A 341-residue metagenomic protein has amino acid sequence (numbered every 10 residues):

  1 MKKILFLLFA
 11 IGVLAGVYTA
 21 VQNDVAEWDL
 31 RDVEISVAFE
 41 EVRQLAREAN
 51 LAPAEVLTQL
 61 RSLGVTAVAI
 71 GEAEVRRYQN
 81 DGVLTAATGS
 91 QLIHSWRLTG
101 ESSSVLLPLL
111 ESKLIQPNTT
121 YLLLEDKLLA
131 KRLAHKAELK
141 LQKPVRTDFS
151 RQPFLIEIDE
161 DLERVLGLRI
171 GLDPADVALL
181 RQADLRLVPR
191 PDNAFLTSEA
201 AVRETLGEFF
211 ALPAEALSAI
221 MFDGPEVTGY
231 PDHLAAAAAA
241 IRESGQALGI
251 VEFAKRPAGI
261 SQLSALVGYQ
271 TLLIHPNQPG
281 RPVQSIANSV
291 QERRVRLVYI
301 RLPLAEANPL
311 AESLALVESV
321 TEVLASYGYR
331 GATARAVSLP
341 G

Functional and structural regions predicted by a protein language model:
K2-I4, P153-F154: Generic detector of short, locally flexible boundary/turn motifs and exposed helical patches
K3-A20: Hydrophobic membrane-insertion alpha-helices, especially the h-region of bacterial N-terminal signal peptides
A26-L339: Soluble extramembrane regions of membrane proteins in the secretory/endomembrane system
